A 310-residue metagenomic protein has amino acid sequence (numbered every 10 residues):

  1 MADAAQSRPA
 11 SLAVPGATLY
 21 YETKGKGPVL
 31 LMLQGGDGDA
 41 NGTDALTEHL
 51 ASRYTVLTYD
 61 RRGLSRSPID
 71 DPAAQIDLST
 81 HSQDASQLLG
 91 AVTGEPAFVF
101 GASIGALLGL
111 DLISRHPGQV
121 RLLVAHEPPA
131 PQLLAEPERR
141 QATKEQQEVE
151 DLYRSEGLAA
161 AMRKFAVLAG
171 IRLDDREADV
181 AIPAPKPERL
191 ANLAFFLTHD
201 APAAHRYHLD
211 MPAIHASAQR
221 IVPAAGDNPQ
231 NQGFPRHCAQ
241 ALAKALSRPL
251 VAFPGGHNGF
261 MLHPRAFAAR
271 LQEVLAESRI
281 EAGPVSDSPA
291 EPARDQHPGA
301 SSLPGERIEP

Functional and structural regions predicted by a protein language model:
D3, A10-P68: Conserved HGGG/HGGXW glycine-rich cap/lid loop of the alpha/beta-hydrolase fold
M32-G36, S103, G226: Glycine-rich His-Gly loop
D60-L64, P129, P254-G256: Short beta-to-alpha linker loops that shape the active-site pocket of alpha/beta-hydrolase fold enzymes
G63-F98, L242: Active-site loop/oxyanion-hole signature of alpha/beta-hydrolase fold enzymes
E95-L134: Conserved hydrolase catalytic core segment
P129-P137, R172-R176: A short beta-to-alpha transition loop/helix N-cap that caps and shapes the active-site region
Q141-Q147, L152-A241, R248-P249: Alpha/beta-hydrolase
L246-P289, P310: Catalytic active-site module of serine/aspartate enzymes centered on a nucleophile-bearing elbow/loop
